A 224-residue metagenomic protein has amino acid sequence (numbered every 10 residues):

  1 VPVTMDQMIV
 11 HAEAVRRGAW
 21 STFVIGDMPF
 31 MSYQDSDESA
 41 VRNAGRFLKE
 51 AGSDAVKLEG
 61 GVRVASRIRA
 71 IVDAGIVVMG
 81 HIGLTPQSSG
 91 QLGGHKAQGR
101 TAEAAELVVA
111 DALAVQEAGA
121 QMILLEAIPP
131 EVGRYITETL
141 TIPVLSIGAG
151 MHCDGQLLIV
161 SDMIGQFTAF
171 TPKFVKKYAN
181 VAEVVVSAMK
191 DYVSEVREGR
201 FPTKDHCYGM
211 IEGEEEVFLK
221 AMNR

Functional and structural regions predicted by a protein language model:
V1-A179, E183-R224: Alpha/beta enzyme core
